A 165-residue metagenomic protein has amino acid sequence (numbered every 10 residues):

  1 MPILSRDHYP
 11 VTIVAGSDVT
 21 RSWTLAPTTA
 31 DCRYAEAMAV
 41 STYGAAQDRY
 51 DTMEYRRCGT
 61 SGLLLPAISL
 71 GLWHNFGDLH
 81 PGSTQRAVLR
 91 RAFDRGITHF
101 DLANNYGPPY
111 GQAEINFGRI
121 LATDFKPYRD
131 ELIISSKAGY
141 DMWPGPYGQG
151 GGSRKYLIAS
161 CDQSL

Functional and structural regions predicted by a protein language model:
P2, V11-T12: Intrinsic disorder/low-complexity segments
D7-Y9, D31: Intrinsic-disorder-associated, low-complexity terminal segments enriched in Asp/Asn/His/Tyr and depleted of Lys/Arg
W23-T24, T28-I133: N-terminal binding-site loop/beta-alpha segment at the start of enzyme catalytic domains that lines or forms
N116-I120, K137, Y156-Q163: Generic beta-strand or strand-like secondary-structure segments
K137-W143: Substrate-binding cleft and catalytic face of glycoside hydrolase catalytic domains, especially the flexible beta-alpha
W143-L165: Glycine/proline-rich, positively charged, aromatic-decorated active-site loop/lid region on the catalytic face
